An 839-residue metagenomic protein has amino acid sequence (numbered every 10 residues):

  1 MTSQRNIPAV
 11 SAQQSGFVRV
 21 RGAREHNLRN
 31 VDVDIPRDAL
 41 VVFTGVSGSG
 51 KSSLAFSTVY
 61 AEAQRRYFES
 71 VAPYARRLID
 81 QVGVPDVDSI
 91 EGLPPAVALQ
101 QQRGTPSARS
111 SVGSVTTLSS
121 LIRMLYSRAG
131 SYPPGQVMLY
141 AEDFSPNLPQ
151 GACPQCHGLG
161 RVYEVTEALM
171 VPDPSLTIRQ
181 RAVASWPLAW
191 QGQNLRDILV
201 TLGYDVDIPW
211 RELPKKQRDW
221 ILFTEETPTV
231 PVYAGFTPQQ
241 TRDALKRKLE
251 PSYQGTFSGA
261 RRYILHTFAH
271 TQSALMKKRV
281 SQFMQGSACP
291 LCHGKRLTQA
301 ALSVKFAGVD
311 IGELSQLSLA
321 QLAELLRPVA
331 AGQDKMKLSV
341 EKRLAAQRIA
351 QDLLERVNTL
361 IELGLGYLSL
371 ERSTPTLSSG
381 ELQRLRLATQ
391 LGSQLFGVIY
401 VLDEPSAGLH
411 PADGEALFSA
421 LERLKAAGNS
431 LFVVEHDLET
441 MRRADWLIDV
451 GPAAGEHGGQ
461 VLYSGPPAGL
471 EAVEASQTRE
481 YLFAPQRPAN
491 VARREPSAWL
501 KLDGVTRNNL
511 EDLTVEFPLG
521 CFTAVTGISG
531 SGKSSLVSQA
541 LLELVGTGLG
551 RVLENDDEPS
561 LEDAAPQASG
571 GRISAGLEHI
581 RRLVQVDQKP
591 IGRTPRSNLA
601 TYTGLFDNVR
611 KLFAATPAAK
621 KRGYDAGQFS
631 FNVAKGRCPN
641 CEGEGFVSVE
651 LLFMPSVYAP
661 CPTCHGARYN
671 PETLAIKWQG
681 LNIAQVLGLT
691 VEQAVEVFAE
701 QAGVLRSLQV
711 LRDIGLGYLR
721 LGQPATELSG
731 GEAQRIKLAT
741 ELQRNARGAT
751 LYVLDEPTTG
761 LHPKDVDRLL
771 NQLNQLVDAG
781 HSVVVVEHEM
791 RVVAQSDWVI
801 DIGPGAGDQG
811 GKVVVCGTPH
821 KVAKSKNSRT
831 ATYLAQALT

Functional and structural regions predicted by a protein language model:
T2-T376, L382-V398, A420-A426, K501-E727 (+5 more regions): P-loop/Walker A nucleotide phosphate-binding surfaces of NTP-dependent enzymes
T374, S406-A407, A725, T758-T759: Short loop immediately C-terminal to the Walker-B catalytic DE motif in ABC-type ATPase nucleotide-binding domains
Y400-L402, Y752-L754, V784: Walker B beta-strand of ABC/ABC-like P-loop ATPase nucleotide-binding domains, specifically the conserved hydrophobic
D403, L409-H410, D755, L761-H762: ABC-family nucleotide-binding domains
H410-S419, H762-N771: Conserved D-loop/post-Walker B switch-helix segment of ABC ATPase nucleotide-binding domains
S430, R443-D449, S782, A794-D801: Conserved catalytic segment of ABC-fold P-loop ATPases
V434-H436, V786-H788: H-loop/switch region of ABC-family ATPase nucleotide-binding domains
D449-F483, Y602, D801-L834: Conserved beta-strand-loop-alpha-helix hinge in the C-terminal portion of ABC ATPase nucleotide-binding domains
